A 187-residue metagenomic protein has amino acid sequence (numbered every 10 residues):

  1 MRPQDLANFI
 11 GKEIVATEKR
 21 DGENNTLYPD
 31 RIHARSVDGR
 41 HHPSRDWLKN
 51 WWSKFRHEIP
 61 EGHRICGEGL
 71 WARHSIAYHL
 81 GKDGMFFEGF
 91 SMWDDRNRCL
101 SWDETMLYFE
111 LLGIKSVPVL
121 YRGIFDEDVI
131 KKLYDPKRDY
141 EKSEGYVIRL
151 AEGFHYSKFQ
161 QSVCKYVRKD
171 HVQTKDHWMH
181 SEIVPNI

Functional and structural regions predicted by a protein language model:
M1-I187: Core nucleotide-handling region used for phosphoryl-transfer chemistry
